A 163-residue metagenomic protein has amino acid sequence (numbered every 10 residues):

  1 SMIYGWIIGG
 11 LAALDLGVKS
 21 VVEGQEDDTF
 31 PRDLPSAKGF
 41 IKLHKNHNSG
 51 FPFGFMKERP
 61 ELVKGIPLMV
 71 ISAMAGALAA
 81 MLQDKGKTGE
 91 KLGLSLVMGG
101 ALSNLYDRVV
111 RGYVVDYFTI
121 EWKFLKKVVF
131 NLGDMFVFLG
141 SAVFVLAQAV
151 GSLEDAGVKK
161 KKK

Functional and structural regions predicted by a protein language model:
S1-K163: Alpha-helical transmembrane bundles and membrane-interface segments of multipass inner-membrane proteins
